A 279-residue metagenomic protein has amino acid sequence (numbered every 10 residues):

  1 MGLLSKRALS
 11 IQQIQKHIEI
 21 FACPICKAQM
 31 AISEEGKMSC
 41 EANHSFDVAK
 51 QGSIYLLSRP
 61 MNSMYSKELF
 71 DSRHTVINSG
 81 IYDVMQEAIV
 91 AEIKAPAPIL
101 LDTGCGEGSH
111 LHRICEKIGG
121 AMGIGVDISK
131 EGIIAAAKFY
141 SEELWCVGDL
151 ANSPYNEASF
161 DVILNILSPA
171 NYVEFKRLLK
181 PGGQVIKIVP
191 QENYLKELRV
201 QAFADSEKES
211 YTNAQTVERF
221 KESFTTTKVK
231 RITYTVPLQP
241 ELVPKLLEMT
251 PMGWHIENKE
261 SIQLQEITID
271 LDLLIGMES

Functional and structural regions predicted by a protein language model:
G2-S63: N-terminal auxiliary segments of SAM/dcSAM-dependent transferases
H17-E19, I232-S279: Conserved Class I S-adenosyl-L-methionine
N62-V84, A88: Class I SAM-dependent methyltransferase Rossmann-like catalytic core, especially the SAM/SAH-binding loop
A97-G106: Conserved class I S-adenosyl-L-methionine
E107-G119: Conserved SAM-binding loop of SAM-dependent methyltransferases across substrates and taxa, primarily the Class I
D127-E131, A151: Conserved SAM/SAH-binding beta-strand->alpha-helix loop
A151-V162: A short acidic, Gly/Pro-enriched loop at the edge of an enzyme's catalytic core that lines a small-molecule cofactor
G182-E192: Conserved beta-strand signature within the Rossmann-like core of class I S-adenosyl-L-methionine
